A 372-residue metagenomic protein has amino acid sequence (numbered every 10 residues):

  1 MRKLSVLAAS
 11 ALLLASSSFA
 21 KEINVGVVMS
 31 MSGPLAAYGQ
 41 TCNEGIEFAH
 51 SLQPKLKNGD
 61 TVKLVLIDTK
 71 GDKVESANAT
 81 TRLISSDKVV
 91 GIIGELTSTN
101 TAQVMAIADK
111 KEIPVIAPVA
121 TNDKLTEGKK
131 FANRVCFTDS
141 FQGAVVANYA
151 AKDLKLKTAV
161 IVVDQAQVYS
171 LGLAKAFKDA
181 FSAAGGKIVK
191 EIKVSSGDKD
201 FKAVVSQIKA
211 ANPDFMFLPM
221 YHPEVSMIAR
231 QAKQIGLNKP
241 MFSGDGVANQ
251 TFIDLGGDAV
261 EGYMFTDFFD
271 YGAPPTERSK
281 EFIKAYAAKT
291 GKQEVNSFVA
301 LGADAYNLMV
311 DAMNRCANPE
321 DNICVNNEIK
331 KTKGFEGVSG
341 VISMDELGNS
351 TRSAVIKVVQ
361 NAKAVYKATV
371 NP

Functional and structural regions predicted by a protein language model:
R2-S10, A20-P372: Extracytosolic ligand-binding ectodomains
A15-S17: N-terminal signal peptide c-region/cleavage motif recognized by signal peptidases
